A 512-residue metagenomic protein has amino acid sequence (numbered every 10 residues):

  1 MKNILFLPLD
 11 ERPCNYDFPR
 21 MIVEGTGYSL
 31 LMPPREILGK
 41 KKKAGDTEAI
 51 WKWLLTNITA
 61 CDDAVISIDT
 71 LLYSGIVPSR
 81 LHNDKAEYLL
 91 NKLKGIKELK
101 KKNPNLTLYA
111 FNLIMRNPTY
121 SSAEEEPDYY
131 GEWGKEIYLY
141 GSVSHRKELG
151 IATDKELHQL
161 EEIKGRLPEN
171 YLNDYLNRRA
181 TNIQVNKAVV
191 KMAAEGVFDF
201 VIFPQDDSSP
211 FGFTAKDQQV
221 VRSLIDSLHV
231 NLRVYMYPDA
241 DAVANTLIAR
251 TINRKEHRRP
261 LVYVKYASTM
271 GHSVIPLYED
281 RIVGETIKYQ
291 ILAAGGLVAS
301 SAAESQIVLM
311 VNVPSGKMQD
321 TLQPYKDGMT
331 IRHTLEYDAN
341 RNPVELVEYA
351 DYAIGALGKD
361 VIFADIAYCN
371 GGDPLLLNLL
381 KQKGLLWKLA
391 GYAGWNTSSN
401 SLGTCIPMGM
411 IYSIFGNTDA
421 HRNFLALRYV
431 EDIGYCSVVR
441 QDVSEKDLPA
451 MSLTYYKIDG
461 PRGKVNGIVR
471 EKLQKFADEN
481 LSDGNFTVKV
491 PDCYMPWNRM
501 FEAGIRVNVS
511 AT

Functional and structural regions predicted by a protein language model:
M1-T512: An N-terminal assembly and electron-transfer interface module characteristic of large anaerobic redox and radical
